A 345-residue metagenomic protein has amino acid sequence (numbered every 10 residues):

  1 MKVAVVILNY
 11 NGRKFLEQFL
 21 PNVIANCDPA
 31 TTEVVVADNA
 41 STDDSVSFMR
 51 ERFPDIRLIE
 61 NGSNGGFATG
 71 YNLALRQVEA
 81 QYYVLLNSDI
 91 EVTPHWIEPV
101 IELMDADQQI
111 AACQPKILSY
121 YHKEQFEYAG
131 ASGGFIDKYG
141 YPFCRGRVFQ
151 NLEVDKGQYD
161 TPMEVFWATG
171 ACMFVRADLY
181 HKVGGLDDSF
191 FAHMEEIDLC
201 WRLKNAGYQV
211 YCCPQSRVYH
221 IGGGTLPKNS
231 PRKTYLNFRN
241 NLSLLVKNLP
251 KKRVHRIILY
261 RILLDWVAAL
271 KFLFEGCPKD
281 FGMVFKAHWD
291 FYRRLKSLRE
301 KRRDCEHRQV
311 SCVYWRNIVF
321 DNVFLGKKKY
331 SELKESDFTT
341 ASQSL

Functional and structural regions predicted by a protein language model:
V6, A206-Y314, I318: Active-site-adjacent helix/loop segment of glycosyltransferases that harbors family-specific signature motifs
P21-T31: Short, acidic, metal-binding catalytic loop of nucleotide-sugar glycosyltransferases
N22, D38-S47, S63: A conserved acidic beta->alpha catalytic loop
T31-A40, I59-N61: Short beta-strand/loop segment that forms part of the nucleotide-sugar
E60-V78, S88-I90, P99: Glycine-rich, basic loop-to-helix element that forms the pyrophosphate-binding segment of sugar-nucleotide handling
Y83: Short aromatic/hydrophobic "clamp" motif used to bind/position activated sugar donors
E91-Y141: Conserved donor NDP-sugar-binding/catalytic core segment of glycosyltransferases
D160-R217: A short, conserved alpha-helix in the catalytic core of glycosyltransferases
